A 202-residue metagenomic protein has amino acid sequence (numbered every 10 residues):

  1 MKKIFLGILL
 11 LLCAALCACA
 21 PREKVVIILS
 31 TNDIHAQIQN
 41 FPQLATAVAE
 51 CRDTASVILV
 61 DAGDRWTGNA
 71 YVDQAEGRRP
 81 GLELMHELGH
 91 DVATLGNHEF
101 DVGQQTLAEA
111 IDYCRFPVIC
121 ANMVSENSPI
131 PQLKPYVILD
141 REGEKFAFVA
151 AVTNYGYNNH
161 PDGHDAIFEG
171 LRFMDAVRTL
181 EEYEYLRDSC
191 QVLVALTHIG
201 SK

Functional and structural regions predicted by a protein language model:
M1-F5: Positively charged n-region of N-terminal signal peptides that target proteins for export
G7-A15: Bacterial N-terminal signal peptides
C19-K202: Acidic, metal/ion-coordinating pockets
